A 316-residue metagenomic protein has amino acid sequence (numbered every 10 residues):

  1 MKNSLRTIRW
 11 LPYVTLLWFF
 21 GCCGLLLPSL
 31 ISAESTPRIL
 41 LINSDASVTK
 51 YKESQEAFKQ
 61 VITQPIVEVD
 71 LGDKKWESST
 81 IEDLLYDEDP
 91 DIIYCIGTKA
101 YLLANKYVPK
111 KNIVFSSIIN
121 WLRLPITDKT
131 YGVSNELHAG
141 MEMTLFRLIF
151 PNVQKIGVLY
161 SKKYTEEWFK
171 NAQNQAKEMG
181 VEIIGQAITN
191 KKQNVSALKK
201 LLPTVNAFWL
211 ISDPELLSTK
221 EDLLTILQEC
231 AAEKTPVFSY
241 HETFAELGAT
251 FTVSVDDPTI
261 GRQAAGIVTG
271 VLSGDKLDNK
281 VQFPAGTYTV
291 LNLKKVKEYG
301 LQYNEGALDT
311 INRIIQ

Functional and structural regions predicted by a protein language model:
M1-W10: N-terminal secretory signal peptides that target proteins for export/translocation
R9-C22: Sec-dependent N-terminal signal peptides
C22-C23, S32: Intrinsically disordered, low-complexity serine/threonine-rich segments
G24-L25, G97: Residue-level detector of bioactive/disordered segments in secreted/extracellular proteins and virion assembly
A33-Q316: Short hydrophobic alpha-helices and adjacent helix-cap/hinge residues
